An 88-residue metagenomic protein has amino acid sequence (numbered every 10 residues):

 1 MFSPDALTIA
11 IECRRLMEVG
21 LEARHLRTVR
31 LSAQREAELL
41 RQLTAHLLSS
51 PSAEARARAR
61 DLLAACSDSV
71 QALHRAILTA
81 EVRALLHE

Functional and structural regions predicted by a protein language model:
M1-E88: Arg/Lys-rich, alpha-helical DNA-contact motif
